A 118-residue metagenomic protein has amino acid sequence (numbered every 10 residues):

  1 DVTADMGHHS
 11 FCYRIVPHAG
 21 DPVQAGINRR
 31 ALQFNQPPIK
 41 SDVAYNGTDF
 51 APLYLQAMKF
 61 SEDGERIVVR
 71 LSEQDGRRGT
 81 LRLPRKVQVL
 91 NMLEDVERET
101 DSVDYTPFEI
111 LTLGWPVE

Functional and structural regions predicted by a protein language model:
D1-E118: Terminal accessory/anchoring regions of large secretory-pathway or extracellular enzymes
